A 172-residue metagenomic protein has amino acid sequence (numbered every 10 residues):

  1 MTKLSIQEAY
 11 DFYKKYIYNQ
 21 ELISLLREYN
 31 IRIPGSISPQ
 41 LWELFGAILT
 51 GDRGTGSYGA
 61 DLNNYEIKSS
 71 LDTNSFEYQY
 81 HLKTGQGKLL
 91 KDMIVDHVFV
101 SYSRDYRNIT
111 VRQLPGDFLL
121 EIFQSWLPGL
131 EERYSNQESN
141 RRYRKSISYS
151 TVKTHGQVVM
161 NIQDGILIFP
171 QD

Functional and structural regions predicted by a protein language model:
M1-D172: Nucleic-acid endonuclease domains
